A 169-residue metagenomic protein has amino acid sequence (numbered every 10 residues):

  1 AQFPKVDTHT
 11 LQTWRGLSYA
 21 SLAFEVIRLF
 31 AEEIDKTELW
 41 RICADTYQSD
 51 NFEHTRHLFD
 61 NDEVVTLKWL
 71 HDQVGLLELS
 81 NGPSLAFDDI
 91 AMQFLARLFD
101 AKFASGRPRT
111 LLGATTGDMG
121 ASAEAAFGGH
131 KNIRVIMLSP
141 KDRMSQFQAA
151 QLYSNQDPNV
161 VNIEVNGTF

Functional and structural regions predicted by a protein language model:
A1-F169: PLP-dependent amino-acid enzyme catalytic core
